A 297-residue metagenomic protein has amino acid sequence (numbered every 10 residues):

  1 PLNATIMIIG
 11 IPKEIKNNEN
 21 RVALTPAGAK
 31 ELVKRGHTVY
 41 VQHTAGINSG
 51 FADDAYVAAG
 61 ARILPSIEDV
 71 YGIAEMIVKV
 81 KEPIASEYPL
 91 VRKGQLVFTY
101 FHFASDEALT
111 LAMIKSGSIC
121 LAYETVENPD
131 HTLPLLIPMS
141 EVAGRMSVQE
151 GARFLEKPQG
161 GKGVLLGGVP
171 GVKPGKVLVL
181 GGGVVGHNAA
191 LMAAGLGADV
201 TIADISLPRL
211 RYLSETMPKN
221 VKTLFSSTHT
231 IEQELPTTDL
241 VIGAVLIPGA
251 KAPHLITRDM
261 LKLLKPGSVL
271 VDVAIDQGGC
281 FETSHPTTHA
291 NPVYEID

Functional and structural regions predicted by a protein language model:
P1-I6: Short, Lys/Arg-enriched N-terminal segments with co-localized hydrophobic residues within the first ~10-30 amino acids
I8, E14, P83-G175: Glycine/serine-rich phosphate-binding loop and adjoining beta1-alpha1 elements at the start of nucleotide-handling
I8-S116: An N-terminal-biased, well-structured beta-alpha scaffold segment characteristic of Rossmann-like dinucleotide-binding
P12-N48, P158-G243: Glycine-rich phosphate/diphosphate-binding loop of Rossmann-like nucleotide-binding domains
E14-K16, T44-G46, E68, E82-P83 (+7 more regions): Short, ordered loop/turn segments at secondary-structure junctions
K79-S105, E232, P236-T237, A250-L270: Rossmann-fold NAD(P) dinucleotide-binding segment
A104-D130, D259-D297: Rossmann-fold NAD(P)-binding glycine/threonine-rich loop
V184-A190, P208-L210, G249-L255, G278-F281: Short glycine/serine/threonine-rich phosphate/pyrophosphate-binding segments that cradle anionic phosphate groups
